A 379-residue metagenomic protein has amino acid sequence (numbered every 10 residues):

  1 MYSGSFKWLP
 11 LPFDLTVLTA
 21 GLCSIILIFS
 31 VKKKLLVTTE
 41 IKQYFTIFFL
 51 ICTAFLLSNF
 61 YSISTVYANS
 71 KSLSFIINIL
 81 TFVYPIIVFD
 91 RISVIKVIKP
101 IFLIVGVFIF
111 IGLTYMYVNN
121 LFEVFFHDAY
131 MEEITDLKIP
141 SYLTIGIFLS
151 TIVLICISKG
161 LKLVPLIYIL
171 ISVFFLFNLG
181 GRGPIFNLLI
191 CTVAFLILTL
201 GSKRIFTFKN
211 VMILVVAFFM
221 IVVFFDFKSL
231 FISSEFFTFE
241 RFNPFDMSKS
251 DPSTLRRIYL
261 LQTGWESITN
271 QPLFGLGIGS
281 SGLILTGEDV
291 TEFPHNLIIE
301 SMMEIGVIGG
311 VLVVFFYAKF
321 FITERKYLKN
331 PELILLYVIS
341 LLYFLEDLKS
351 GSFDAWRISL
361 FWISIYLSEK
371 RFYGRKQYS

Functional and structural regions predicted by a protein language model:
M1-K32, T53-S62, Y343-L345: N-terminal signal-anchor transmembrane segment
T19-L35, F148-K159, V193, I308-Y327 (+1 more regions): Hydrophobic, aromatic-rich transmembrane alpha-helices and their immediate juxtamembrane boundary segments
L22-S24, V193, I334-E346, S352-S379: Transmembrane alpha-helices of multi-pass inner-membrane enzymes
Y44-C52, T65-V88, P100, I104: Aromatic-anchored transmembrane helix interface
F45, K99, L163, I197 (+6 more regions): Hydrophobic transmembrane alpha-helices and their immediate junctions
I95-F126, L137-S202, L341: Alpha-helical transmembrane segments of multi-pass inner-membrane proteins
T114-N120, N178, T199-M247, W265-N270: A membrane-periplasm/extracellular boundary helix in multi-pass inner-membrane enzymes that assemble envelope glycans
F245-I305: Long extracytoplasmic/lumenal interhelical loops at the membrane interface of multi-pass membrane proteins
